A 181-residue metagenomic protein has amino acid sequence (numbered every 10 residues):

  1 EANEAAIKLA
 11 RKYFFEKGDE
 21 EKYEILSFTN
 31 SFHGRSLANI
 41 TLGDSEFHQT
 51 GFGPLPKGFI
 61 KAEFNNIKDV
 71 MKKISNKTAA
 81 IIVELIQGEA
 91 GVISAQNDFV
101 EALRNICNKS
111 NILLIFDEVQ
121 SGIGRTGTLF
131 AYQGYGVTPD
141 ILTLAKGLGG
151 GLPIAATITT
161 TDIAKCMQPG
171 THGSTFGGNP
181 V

Functional and structural regions predicted by a protein language model:
E1-V181: Conserved N-terminal phosphate-binding loop of PLP-dependent enzymes in the Aspartate aminotransferase
